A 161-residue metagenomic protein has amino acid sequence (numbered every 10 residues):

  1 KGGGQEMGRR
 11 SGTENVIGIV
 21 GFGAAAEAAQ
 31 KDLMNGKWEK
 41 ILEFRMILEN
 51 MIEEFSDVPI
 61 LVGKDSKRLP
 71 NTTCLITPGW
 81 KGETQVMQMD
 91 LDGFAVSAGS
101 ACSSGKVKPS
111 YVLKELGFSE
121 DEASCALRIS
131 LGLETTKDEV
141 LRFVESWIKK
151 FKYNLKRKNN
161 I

Functional and structural regions predicted by a protein language model:
K1-I161: Pyridoxal 5′-phosphate
